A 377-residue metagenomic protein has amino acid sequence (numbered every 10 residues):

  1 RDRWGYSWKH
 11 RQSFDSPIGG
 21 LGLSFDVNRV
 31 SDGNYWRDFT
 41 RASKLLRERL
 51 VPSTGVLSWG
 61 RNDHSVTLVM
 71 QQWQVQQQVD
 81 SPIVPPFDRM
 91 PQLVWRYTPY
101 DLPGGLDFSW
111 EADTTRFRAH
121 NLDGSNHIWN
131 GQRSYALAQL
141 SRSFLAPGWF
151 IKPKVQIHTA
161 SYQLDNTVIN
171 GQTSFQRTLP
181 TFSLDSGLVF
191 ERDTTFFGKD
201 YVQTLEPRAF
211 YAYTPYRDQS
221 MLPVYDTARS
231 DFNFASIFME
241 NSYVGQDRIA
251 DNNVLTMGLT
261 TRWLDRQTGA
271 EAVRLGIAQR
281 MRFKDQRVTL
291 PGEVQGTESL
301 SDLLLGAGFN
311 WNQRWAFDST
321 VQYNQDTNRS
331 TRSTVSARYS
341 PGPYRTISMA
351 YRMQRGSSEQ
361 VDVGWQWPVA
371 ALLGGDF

Functional and structural regions predicted by a protein language model:
R1-F377: Outer-membrane beta-barrel proteins and related beta-barrel translocases across Gram-negative bacteria
